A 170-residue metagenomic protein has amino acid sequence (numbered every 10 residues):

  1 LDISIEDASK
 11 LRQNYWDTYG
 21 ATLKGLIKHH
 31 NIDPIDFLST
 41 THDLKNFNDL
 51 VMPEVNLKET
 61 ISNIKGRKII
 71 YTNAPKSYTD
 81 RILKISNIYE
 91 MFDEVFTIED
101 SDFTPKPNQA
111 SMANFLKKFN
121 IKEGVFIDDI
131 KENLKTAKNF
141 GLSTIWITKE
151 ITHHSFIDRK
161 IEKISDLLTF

Functional and structural regions predicted by a protein language model:
L1-V55: N-terminal helical cap/lid subdomain that shapes the substrate entry/recognition surface in HAD-like hydrolases
S9-L11, L44-N48, G66, I98-E99 (+1 more regions): Short, contiguous strand/loop micro-motifs
I35, K58, S62, I69 (+2 more regions): Asp-based, Mg2+/Mn2+-dependent phosphohydrolase catalytic module
N48-M52, I70, F103: Short, surface-exposed alpha-helical recognition segments that flank or form part of ligand/macromolecule-binding
